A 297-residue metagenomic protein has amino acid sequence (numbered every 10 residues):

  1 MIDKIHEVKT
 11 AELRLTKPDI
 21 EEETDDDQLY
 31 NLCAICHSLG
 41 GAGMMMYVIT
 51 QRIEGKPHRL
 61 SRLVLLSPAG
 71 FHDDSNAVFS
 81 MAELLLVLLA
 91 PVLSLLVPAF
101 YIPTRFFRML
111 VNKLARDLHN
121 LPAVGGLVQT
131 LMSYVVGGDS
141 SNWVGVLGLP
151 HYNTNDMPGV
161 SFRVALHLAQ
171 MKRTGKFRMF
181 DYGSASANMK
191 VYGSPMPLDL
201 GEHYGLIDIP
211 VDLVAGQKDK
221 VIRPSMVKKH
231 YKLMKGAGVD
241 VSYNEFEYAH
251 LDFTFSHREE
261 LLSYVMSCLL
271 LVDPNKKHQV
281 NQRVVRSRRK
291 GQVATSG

Functional and structural regions predicted by a protein language model:
M1-E23: Alpha/beta-hydrolase active-site loop
I20-L39: Alpha/beta-hydrolase fold nucleophile elbow
A34-C36, L66, V214: Short beta-strand immediately N-terminal to the catalytic nucleophile in serine-hydrolase-like folds
G43-Y192: Alpha/beta-hydrolase-fold enzymes
M196-D208: The feature captures the conserved acid-bearing segment of alpha/beta-hydrolase catalytic domains
I207, L213-A215, D219: Short beta-strand/loop motif that positions the catalytic acidic residue of the alpha/beta-hydrolase fold
K220-M226: Conserved alpha/beta-hydrolase "acid-adjacent" motif
Y248-R258: Catalytic histidine-centered segment of alpha/beta-hydrolase-like enzymes
